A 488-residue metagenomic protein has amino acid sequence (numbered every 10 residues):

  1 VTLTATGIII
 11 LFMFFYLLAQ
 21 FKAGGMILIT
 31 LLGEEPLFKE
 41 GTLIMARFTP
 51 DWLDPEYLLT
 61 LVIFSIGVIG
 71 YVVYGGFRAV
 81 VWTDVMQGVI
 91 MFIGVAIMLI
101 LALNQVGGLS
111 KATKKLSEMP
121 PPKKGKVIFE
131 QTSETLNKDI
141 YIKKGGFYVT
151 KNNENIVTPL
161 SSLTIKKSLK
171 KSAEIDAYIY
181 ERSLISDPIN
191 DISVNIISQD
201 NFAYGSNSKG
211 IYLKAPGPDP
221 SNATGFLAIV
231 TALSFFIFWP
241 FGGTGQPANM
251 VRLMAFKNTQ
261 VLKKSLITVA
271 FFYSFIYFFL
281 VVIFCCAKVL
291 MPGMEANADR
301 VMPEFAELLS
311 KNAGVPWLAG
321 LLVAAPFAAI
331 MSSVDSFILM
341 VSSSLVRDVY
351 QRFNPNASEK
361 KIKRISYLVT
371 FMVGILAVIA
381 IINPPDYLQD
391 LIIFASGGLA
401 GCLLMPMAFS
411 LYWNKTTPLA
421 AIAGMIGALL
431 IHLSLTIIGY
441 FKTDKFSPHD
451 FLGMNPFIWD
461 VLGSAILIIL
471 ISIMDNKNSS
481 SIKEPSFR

Functional and structural regions predicted by a protein language model:
V1-R488: Membrane-embedded helix-loop-helix hairpins and adjacent transmembrane boundary segments in multi-pass transporters
